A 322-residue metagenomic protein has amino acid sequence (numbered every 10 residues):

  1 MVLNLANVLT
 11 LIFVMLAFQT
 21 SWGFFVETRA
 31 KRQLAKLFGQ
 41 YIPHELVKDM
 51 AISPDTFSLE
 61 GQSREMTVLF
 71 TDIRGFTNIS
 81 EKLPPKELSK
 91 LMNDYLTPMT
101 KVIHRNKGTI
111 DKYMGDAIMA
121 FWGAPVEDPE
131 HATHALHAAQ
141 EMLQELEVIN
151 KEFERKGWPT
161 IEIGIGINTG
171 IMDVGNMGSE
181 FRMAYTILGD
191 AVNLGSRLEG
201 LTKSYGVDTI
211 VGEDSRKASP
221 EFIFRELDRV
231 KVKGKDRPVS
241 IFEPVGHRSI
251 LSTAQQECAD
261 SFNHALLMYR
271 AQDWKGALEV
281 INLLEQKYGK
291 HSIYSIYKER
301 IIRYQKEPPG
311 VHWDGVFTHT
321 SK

Functional and structural regions predicted by a protein language model:
M1-Y41: Transmembrane alpha-helices and their extracellular/periplasmic helix-loop junctions in integral membrane proteins
Y41-L59: Cytosolic juxtamembrane regulatory segments of multi-pass membrane proteins
F57-E141, E145, Y185: Catalytic NTP-binding/metal-coordinating core of nucleotidyl cyclase/transferase enzymes
V68, I118, I163-T169, I241: A structural signal for short, well-ordered beta-strand segments
M92-G108, A124-I165, D190-K203, E213 (+1 more regions): Alpha-helical scaffold within the catalytic cores of cyclic-nucleotide enzymes
F121-H131, I165-A184, T202-Y205, V245-R248: Catalytic strand-loop-helix junctions within cyclic-nucleotide turnover domains
M172, T202-G276, N282-L283, Y288-G310: Cytosolic regulatory/linker segments at or just downstream of nucleotide-handling modules in signal-transduction
G310-K322: Intrinsically disordered, low-complexity, charge-biased linker/tail regions
